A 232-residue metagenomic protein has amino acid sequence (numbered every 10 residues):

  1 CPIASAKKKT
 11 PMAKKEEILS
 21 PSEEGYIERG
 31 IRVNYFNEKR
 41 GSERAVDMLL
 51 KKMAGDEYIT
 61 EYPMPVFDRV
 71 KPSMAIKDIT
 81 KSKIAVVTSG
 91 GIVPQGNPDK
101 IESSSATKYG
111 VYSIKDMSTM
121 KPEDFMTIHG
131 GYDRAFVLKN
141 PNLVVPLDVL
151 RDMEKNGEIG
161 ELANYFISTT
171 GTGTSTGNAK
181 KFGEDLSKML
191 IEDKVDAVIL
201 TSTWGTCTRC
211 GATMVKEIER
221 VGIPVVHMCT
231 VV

Functional and structural regions predicted by a protein language model:
C1-V232: Metallocofactor- and cofactor-centric catalytic cores in central/energy metabolism, strongly enriched
